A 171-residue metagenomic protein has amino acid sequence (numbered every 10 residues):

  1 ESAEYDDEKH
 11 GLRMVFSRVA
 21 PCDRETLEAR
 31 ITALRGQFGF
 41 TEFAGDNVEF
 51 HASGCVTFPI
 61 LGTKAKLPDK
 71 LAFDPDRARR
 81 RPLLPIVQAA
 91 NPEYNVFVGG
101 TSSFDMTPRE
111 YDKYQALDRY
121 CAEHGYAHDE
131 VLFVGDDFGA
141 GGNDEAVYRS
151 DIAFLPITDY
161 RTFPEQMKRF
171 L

Functional and structural regions predicted by a protein language model:
E1-N47: Active-site phosphate-binding/coordination module
S2-Y5, S103-M106, Y160-E165: A short acidic, often aromatic-flanked loop/helix-cap motif at beta-alpha or helix-coil junctions that lines enzyme
P21, E25-A29, R77-R81, P85 (+1 more regions): Short, well-ordered alpha-helical segments
E28-I31, R35, L84, C121 (+1 more regions): A generic alpha-helix structural signal
Q37, T41-L132, N143: Conserved acidic, metal-coordinating active-site core of Asp-based, Mg2+-dependent phosphoryl-transfer enzymes
F58, L117, A127-R169: Acidic, Mg2+-coordinating phosphoryl-transfer loop and its flanking beta/alpha structural elements, shared across
